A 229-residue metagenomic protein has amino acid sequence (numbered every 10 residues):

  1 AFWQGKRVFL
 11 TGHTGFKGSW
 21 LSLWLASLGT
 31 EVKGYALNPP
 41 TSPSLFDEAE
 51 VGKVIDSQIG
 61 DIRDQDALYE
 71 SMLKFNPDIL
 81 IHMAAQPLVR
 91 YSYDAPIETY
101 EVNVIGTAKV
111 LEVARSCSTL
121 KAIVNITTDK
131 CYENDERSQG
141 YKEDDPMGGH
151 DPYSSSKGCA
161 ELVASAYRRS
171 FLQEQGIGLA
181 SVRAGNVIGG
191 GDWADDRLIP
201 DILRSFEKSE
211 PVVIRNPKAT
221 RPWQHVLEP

Functional and structural regions predicted by a protein language model:
A1-A184: N-terminal Rossmann-like NAD(P)+-binding domain of SDR-like oxidoreductases, especially those catalyzing
S57-R63, V102, I188-D196, P217-E228: Substrate-binding strand-loop-helix patch in Rossmann-like NAD(P)-dependent oxidoreductase/epimerase domains
Q86, E228-P229: Alpha-helical and His/Cys-centered functional microenvironments
S92, D144-P146, E174-G191, D201-Q224: A conserved pocket-lining segment of Rossmann-fold NAD(P)-dependent short-chain dehydrogenase/reductase
T107, D195-I199: Amphipathic alpha-helical segments in well-structured domains
